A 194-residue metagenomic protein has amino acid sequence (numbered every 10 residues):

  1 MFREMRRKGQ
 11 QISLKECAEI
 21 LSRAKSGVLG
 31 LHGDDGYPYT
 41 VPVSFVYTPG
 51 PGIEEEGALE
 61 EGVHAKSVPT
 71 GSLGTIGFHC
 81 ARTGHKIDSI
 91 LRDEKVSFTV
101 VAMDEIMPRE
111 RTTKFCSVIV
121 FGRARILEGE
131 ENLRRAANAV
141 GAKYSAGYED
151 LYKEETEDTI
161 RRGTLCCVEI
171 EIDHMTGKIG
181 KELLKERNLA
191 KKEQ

Functional and structural regions predicted by a protein language model:
M1-S22: Extreme N-terminal tail/first-helix region
F2-R3, E105, E110-Q194: Charged, gly/pro-rich active-site loop segments
Q11-S13, R23-V28, D150-Y152: Short Pro/Gly-enriched beta-strand edge/turn motifs at strand-loop
A24-G57, E61-R82, F98: Short beta-strand segments
V28, G77, S97, F121 (+1 more regions): Beta-strand secondary-structure signal
C80-H85, V140-G141: Short, solvent-exposed aromatic-acidic interface loops
K86-F115: Helix-adjacent hinge/juxtasegments
